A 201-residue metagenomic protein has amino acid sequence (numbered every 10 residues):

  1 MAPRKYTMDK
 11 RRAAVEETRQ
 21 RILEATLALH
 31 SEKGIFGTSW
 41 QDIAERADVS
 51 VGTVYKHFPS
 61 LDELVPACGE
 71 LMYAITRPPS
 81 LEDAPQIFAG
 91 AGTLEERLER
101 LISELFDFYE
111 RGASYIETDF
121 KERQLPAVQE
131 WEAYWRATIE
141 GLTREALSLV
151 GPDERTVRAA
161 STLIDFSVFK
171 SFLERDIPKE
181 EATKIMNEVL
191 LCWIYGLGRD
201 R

Functional and structural regions predicted by a protein language model:
M1-E17, R201: N-terminal intrinsically disordered/low-complexity leader segments
R4-Y6, K10, A28, G37-S39 (+2 more regions): Short glycine/proline-centered loop/turn elements that form peptide/ligand docking sites
T7, I22, Q41-D42, H57 (+4 more regions): Ligand-binding pocket scaffold of soluble enzyme catalytic domains
R11-L27, I43, L64, C68-T76: Generic hydrophobic, amphipathic alpha-helix propensity
R21, L29-E63, A67: Helix-turn-helix
E32, E45-R46, P66-L98: Amphipathic alpha-helical linker/stalk segments
S103-F120, Q124-R158, K184-Y195: Amphipathic alpha-helical packing segments from all-alpha helical-bundle domains
E145, V157-E180, C192-R201: Amphipathic C-terminal alpha-helical segment
